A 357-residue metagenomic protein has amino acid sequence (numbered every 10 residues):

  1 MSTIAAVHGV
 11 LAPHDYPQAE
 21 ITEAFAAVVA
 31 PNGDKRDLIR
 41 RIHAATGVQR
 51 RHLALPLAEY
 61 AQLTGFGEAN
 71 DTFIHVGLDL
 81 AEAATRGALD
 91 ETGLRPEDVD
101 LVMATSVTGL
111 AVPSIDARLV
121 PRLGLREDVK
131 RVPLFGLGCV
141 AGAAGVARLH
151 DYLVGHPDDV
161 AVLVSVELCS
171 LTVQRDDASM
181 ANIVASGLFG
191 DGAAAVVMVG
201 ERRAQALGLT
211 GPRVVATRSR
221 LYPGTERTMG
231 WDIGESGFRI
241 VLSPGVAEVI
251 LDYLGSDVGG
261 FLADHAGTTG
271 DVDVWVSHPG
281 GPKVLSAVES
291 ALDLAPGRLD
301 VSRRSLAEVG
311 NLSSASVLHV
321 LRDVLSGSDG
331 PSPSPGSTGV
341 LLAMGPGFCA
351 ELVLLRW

Functional and structural regions predicted by a protein language model:
M1-H75, R175-D252, S256-G260, M344 (+1 more regions): Condensing-enzyme catalytic core mediating Claisen C-C bond formation in acyl metabolism
M1-S2, P96-D100, E127-K130, G155-A161 (+5 more regions): Short coil/turn connectors at secondary-structure junctions
A6-H8, T105, F135, V160-E167 (+2 more regions): Short beta-strand segments
T46-L125, R131-G136, T268-L285: Conserved beta-ketoacyl condensing-enzyme motif
A84-V99, Q205-L207, S256-D273, L292 (+1 more regions): Phosphate/pyrophosphate-binding loops at sites that engage ATP/ADP/AMP, CoA/4′-phosphopantetheine, polyphosphate
V107-G109, R118-P121, R126-D128, P133-V154 (+4 more regions): Claisen-condensing/thiolase-fold acyl-transfer catalytic domains that form or cleave C-C bonds in fatty acid
A111-R118, V162-V184, A216-G234, G281-S290 (+1 more regions): Active-site-adjacent elements of ketosynthase-type condensing enzymes
